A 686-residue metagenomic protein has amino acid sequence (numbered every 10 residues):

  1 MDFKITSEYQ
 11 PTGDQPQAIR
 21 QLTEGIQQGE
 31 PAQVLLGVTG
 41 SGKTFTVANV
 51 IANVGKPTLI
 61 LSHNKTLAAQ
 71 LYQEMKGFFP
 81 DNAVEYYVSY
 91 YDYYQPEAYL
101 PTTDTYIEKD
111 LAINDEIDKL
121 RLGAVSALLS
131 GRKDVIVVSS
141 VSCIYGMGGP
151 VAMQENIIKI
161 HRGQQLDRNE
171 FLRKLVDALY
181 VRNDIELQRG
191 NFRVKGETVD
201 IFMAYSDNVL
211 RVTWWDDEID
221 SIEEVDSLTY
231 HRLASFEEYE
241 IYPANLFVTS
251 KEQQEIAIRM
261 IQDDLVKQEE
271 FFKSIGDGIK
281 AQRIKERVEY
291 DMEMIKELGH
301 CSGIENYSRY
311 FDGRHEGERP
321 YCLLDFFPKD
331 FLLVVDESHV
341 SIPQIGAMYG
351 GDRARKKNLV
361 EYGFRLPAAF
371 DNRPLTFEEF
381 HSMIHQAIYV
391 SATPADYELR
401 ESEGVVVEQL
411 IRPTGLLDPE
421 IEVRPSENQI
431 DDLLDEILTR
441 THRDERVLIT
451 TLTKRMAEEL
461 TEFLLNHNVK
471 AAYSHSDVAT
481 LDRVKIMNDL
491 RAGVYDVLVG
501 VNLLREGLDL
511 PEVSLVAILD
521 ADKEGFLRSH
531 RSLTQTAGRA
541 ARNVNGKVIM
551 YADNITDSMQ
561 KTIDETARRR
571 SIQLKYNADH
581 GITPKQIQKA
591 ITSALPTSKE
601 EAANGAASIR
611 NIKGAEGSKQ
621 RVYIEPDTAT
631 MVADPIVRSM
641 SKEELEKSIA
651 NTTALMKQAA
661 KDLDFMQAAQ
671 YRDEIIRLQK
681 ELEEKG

Functional and structural regions predicted by a protein language model:
M1-L36: Conserved pre-motif I regulatory segment
Q27-V34, K56-P57, K133-V135, E445-R446: Pre-Walker A (Motif I) flank of P-loop NTPase domains
Q28-V50: Walker A/P-loop
V34, Y87-D432, E436-H442, T461 (+2 more regions): N-terminal cationic and glycine-rich segments that engage phosphates or anionic surfaces
P57-A69, Y86, K280, R440-E462: Conserved strand-helix element at the start of the C-terminal RecA-like helicase core
P80-S89, G303, R446-L448, L460-D482: Conserved RecA-like helicase motor-core motifs
Y87-A98, K109-L120, T451-M456, A472-N488 (+1 more regions): Conserved helicase motor
V151, T453-H475, R677, E681: Conserved helicase motor "Helicase C" RecA-like lobe of SF1/SF2 P-loop NTPases
